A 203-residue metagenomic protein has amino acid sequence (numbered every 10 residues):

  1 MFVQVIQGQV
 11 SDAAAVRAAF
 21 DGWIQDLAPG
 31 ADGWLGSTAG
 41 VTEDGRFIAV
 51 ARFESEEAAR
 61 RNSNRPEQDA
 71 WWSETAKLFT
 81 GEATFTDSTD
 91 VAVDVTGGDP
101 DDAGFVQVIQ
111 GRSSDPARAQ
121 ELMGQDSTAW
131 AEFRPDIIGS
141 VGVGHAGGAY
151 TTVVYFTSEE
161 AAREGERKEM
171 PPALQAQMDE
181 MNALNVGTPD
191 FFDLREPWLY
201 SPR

Functional and structural regions predicted by a protein language model:
M1-I48, R52-R203: Short S/T/G/P-rich N-terminal loop/turn motif that feeds into the first structured element of a domain
